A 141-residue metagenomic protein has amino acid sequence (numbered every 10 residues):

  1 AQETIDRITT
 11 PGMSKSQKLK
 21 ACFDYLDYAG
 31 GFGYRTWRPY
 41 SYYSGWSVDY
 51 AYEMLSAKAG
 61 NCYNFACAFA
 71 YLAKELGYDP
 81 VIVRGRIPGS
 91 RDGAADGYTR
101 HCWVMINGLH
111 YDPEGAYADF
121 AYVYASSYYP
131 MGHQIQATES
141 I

Functional and structural regions predicted by a protein language model:
A1-M54: Secondary-structure boundary elements
K18-C22, K58-A73: Active-site nucleophilic cysteine motif
F23-A29, C62-Y63, G132-Q134: A broad "ordered helical/assembly scaffold" signature
G33-Y52, K58-A59, L76-A94: Catalytic cysteine-centered active-site loop
N64-Q134: Hydrophobic/aromatic-rich core segments of domains that either
I135-S140: Short, low-complexity, Pro/Ser/Thr/Gly-rich segments in the mature regions of secreted, periplasmic
